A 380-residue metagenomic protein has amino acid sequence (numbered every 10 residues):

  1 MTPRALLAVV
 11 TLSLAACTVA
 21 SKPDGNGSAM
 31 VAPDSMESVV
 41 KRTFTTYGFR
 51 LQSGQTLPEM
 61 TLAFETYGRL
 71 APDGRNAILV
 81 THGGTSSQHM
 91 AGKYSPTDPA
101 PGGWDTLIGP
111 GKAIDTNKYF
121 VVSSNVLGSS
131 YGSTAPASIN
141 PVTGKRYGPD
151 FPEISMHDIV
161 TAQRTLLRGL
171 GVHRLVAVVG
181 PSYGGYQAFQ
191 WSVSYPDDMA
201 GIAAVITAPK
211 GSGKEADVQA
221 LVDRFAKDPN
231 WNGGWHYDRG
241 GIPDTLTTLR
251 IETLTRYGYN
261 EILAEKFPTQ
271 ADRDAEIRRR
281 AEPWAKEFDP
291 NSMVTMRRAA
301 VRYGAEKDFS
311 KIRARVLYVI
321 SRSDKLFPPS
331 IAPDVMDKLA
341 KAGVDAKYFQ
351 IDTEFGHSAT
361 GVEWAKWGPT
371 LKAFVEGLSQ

Functional and structural regions predicted by a protein language model:
V19-V80, G84, Q88-H89, K93-Y94: Catalytic-loop region of hydrolases
E65-N140: N-terminal cap/lid subdomain of alpha/beta-hydrolase-fold enzymes
V142-D150, H157-A177: Conserved acidic catalytic loop of the alpha/beta-hydrolase fold
R174-G213: Conserved hydrolase catalytic core segment
D198-P283: Alpha/beta-hydrolase-fold enzymes
I312, Y318-I320, D324: Short beta-strand/loop motif that positions the catalytic acidic residue of the alpha/beta-hydrolase fold
K325-D334: Conserved alpha/beta-hydrolase "acid-adjacent" motif
A340-Q380: Catalytic active-site module of serine/aspartate enzymes centered on a nucleophile-bearing elbow/loop
